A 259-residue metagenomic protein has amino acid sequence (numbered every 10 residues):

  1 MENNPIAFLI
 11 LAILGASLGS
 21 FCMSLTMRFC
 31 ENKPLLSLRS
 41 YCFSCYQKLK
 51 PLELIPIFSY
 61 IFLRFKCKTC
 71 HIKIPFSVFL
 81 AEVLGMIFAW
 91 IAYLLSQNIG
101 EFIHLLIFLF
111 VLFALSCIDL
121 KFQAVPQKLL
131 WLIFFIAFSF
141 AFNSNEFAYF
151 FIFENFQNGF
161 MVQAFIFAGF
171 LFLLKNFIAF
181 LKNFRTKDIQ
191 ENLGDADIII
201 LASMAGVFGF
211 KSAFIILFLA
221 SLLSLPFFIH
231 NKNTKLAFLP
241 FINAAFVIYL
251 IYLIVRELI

Functional and structural regions predicted by a protein language model:
M1-I259: A membrane-topology feature that recognizes alpha-helical transmembrane segments and their immediate juxtamembrane
